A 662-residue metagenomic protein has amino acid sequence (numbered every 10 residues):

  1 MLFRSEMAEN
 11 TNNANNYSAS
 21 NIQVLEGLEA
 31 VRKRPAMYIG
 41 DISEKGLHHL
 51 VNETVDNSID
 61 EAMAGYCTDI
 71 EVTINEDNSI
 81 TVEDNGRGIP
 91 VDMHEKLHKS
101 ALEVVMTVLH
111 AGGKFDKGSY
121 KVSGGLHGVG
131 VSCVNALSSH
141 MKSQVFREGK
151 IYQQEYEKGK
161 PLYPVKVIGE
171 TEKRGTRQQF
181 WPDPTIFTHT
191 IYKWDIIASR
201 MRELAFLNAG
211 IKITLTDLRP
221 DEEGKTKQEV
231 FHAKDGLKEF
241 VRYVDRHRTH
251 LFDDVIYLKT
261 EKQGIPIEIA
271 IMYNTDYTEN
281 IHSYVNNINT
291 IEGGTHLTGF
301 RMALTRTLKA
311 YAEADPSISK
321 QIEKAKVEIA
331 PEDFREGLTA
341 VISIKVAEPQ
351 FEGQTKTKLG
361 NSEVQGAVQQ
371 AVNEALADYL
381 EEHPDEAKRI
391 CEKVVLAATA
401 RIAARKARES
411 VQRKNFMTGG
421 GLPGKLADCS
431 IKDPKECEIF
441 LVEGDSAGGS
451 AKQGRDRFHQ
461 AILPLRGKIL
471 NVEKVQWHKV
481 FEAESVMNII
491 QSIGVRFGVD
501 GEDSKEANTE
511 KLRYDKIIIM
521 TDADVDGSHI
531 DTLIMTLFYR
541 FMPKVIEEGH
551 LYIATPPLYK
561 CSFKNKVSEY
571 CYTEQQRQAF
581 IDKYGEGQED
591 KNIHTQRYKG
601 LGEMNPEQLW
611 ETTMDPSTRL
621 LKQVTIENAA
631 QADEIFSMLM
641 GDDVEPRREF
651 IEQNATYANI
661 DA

Functional and structural regions predicted by a protein language model:
M1-L2: Short, small-residue-biased leader/transition segments that mark boundaries at the very start of proteins
E6-N21, L28, L50-N52, D60-A62 (+13 more regions): GHKL-family ATPase ATP-binding module
K33-V51: Conserved short strand/loop->alpha-helix "switch" segment adjacent to the catalytic nucleotide/phosphoryl-transfer site
G88-M93: A short glycine-centered beta->alpha linker in the GHKL/HATPase_c
H94-E95, L102: Short adenine-binding "F-helix/F-box" segment of the Bergerat
T399-T418, D433-E438, G449, Q453-R455 (+2 more regions): C-terminal interaction appendages of subunits in large macromolecular complexes
